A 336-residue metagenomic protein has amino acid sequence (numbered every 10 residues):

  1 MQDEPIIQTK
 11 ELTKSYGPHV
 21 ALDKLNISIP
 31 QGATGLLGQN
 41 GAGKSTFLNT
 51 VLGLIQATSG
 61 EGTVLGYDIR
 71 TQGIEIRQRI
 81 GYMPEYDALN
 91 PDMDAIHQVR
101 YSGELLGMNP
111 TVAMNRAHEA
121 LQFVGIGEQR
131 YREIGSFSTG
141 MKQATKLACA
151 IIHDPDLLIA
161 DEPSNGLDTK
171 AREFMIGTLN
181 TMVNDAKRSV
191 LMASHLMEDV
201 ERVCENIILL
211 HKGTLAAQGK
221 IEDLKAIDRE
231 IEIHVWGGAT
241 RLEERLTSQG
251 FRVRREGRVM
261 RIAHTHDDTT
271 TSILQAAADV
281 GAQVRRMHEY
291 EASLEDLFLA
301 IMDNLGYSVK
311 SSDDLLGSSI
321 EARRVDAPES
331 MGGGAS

Functional and structural regions predicted by a protein language model:
M1-P5, L224: Extreme N-terminus of proteins, especially the signal/transit-peptide cleavage junction and the first residues
E4-T9, K14-H211, A217: ABC transporter nucleotide-binding domains
A21, Q72, D199, G238-L242 (+2 more regions): Short phosphate-engaging motifs
Y67-R70, Y131, W236, T240 (+2 more regions): Short, surface-exposed acidic/glycine-rich loop or hinge patches that mediate macromolecular interfaces
G125-I126, G250-R254, Q283-H288: A short linear hydrophobic-aromatic micro-motif
M175-H264: ABC transporter nucleotide-binding domain
T265-S336: C-terminal coupling/interaction segments
